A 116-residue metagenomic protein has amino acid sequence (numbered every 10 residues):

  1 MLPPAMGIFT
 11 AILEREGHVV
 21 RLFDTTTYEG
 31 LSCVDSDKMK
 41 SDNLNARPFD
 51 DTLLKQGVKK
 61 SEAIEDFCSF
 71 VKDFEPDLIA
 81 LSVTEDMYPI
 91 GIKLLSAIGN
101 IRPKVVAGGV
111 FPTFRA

Functional and structural regions predicted by a protein language model:
L2-A5, F9-I12, R21-E29, K55-A116: Glycine-rich beta-alpha loop elements in corrinoid/cobalamin-binding modules across cobalamin-dependent enzymes
R15: Aromatic-lined ligand-binding clefts that engage carbohydrates, nucleic acids, or primary amines
E29-E62: Charged, glycine/proline-rich intrinsically disordered loops and linkers
